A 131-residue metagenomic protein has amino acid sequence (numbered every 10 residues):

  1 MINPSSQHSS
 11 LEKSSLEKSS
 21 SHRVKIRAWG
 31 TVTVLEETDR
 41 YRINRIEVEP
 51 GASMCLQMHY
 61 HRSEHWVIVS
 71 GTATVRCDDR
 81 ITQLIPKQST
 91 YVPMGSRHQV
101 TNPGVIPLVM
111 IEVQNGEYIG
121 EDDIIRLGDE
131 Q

Functional and structural regions predicted by a protein language model:
M1-R42, I124-Q131: A short, N-terminal "cap"/entry segment at the start of jelly-roll beta-barrel domains of the cupin/DSBH fold
S20-R27, Q99-Q131: Double-stranded beta-helix
L35-E36, R45, V69-T72, Y91 (+1 more regions): A structural signal for the main folded, soluble domain(s) of proteins
N44-H61: Conserved short histidine dyad/triad with adjacent acidic residue
E49, H61, I68, P93-G95 (+1 more regions): A short, compositionally biased micro-patch
C55-Q57, V75-R76, V92, H98-G104 (+1 more regions): Short beta-strand His + acidic residue motifs that chelate non-heme Fe in jelly-roll/DSBH and cupin folds
H61-T74, D79: Glycine- and acidic-residue-biased ligand/ion/polar-headgroup-sensing regions
D79-R97: Short acidic-glycine-tyrosine-enriched beta hairpin
